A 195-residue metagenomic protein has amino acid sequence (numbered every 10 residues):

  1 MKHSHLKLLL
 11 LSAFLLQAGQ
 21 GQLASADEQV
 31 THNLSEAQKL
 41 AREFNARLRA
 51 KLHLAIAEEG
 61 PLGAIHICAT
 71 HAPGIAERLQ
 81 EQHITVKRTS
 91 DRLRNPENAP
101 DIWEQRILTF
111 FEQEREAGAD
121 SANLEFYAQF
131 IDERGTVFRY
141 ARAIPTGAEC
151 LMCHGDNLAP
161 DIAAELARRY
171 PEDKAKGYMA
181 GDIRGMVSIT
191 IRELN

Functional and structural regions predicted by a protein language model:
M1-L10: Bacterial N-terminal signal peptides that target proteins for export
L9-A18: Bacterial N-terminal signal peptides
A18-Q20, R134: Feature targets compositionally biased, intrinsically disordered low-complexity regions with long contiguous runs
Q20-A26: Signal peptide processing junction and immediate N-terminal pro/mature segment of secreted/exported proteins
A26-T146, D161-N195: Extracytoplasmic c-type cytochrome modules immediately beyond a signal peptide or single-pass transmembrane anchor
G147-N157: The canonical Cys-X-X-Cys-His
